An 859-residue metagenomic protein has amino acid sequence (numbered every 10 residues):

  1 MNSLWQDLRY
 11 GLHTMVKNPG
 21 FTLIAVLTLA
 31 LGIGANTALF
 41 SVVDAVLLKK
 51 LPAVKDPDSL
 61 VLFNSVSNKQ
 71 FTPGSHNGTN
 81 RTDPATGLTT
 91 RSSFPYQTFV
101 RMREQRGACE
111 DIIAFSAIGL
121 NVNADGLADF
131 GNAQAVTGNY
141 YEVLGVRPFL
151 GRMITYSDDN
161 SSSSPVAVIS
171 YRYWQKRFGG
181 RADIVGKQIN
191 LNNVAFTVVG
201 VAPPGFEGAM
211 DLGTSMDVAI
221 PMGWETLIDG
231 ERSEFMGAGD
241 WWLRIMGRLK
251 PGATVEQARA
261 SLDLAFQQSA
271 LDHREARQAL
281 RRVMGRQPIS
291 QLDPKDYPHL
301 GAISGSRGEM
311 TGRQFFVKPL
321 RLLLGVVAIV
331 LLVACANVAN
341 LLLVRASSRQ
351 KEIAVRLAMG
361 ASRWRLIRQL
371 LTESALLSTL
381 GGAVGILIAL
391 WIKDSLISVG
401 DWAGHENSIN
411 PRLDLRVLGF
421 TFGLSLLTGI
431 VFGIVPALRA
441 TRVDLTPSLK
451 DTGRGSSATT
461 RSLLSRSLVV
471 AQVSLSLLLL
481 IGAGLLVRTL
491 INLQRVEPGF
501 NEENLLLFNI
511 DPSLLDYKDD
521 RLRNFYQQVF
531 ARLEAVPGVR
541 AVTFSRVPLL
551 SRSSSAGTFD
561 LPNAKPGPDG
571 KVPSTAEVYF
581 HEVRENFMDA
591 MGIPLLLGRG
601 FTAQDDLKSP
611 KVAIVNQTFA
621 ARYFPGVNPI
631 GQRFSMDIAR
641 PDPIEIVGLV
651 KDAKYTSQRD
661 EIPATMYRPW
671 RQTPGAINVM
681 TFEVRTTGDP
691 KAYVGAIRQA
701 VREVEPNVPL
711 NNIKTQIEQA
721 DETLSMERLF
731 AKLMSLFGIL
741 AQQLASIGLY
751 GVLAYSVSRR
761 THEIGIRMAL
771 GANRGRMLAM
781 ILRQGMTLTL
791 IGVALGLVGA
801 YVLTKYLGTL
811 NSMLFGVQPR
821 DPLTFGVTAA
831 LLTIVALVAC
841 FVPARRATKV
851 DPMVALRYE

Functional and structural regions predicted by a protein language model:
M1-I24, A53-D56, L127, Q267-I329 (+11 more regions): Membrane-helix entry/capping segments
M1-T22, G308-G312, L341-R368, T372 (+3 more regions): Alpha-helical transmembrane segments of integral membrane proteins
N18-V46, A334-C335, S378-G382, S465-T489 (+3 more regions): Short, strongly hydrophobic transmembrane alpha-helices
N36-V185, N190-T197, A238-W242, E256 (+7 more regions): Structured, solvent-exposed hinge/loop segments at the ends of secondary-structure elements
S41-V42, A339, A375-L445, L485-R488 (+1 more regions): Small-residue-rich transmembrane alpha-helices
V199-G208, T226-Q314, Q528-V542, Q617-F619 (+2 more regions): "Rare, low-scoring activations can occur in soluble or secreted enzymes where short amphipathic helices or signal
A334-S378, G453, G748-T789, V793 (+1 more regions): Interfacial "coupling" helices/loops that link adjacent transmembrane helices in transporter permeases
